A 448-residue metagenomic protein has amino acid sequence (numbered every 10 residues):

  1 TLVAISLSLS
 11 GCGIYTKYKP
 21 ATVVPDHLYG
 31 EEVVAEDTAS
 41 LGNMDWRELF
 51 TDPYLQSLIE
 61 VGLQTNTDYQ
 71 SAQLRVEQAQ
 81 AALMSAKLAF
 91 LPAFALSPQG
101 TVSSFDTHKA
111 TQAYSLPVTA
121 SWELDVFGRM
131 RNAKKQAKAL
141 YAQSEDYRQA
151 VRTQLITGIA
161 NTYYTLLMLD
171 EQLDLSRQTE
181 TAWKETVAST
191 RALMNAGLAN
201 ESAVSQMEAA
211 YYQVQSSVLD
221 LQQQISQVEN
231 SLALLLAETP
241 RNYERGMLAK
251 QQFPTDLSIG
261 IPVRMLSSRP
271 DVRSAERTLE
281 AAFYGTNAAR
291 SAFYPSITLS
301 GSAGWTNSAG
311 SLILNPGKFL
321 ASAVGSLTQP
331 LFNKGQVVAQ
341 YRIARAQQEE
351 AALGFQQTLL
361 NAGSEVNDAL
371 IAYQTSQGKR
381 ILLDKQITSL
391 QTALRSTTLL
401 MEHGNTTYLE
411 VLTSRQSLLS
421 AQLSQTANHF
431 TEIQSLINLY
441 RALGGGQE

Functional and structural regions predicted by a protein language model:
T1-S8: Bacterial N-terminal signal peptides
C12-G30, E60-D125, T157, I225-Y243 (+4 more regions): A small-residue-enriched
G13, P240, F253, S424-E448: Acidic, low-complexity, intrinsically disordered peripheral segments
V33-V61: Regulatory alphaC helix of protein kinase catalytic domains
Q70-S71, K87-L88, L124-R152, S202 (+7 more regions): Sec/SRP-type N-terminal targeting helices
M130, A139, D146-I261, A372 (+4 more regions): Periplasmic alpha-helical coiled-coil/stalk elements that build and connect Gram-negative outer-membrane
M194-L198, M401-N405, A442-G446: A short glycine-centered flexible hinge/capping loop motif at secondary-structure junctions
S202, N405-A427: Short terminal targeting/anchoring segments
